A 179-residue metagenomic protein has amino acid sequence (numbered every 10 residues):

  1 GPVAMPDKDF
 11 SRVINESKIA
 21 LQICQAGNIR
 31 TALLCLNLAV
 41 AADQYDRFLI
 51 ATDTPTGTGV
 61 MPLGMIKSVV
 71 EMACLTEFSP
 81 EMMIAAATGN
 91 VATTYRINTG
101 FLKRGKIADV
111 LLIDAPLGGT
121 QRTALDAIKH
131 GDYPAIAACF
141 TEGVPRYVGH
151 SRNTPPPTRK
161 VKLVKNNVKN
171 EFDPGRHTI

Functional and structural regions predicted by a protein language model:
G1, C24-A26, T52-T54, A86 (+3 more regions): Fold-independent oxyanion-binding glycine-rich loops and adjacent beta-strand/coil segments at enzyme active sites
G1-G59: Active-site core of metal-dependent hydrolases
P6, G64, G131: Short acidic-hydrophobic sequence patches enriched in Asp/Glu that either
V13-E16, A42, K103-R104, K129-Y133: Solvent-exposed alpha-helices and their adjacent loops that cap or buttress functional pockets in soluble metabolic
L34-A115: His/Asp/Glu-enriched, well-ordered alpha-helical/loop segment that forms or immediately abuts the divalent-metal
A41, A115-P116, V161, P174: Gly/Ser/Thr/Ala-enriched C-terminal appendages of enzymes
A108-R159: C-terminal cap of metal-dependent C-N hydrolases
G149-I179: Intein/HINT protein-splicing elements and their conserved insertion hotspots or analogous self-processing inserts
